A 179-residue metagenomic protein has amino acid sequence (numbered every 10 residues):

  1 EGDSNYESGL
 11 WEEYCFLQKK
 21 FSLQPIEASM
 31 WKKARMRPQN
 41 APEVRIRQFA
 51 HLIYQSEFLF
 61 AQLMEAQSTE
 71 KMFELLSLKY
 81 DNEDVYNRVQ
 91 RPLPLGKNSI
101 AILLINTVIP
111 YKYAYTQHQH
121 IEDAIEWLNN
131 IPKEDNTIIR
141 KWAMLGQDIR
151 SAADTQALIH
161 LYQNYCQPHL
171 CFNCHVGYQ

Functional and structural regions predicted by a protein language model:
E1-Q156: Hydrophobic, aromatic-lined core segments that form the binding pocket/scaffold for planar heteroaromatic ligands
L145-Q179: Acidic, carboxylate-rich catalytic segments that either coordinate divalent cations
